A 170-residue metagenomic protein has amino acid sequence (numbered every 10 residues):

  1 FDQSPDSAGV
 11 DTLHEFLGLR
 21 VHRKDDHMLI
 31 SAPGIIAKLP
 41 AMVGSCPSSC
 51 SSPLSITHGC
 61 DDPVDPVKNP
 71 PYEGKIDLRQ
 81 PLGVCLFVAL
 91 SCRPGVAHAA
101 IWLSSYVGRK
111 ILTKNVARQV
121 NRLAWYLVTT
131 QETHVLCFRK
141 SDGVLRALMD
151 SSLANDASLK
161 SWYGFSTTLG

Functional and structural regions predicted by a protein language model:
F1-G170: Long, low-complexity, charge-biased intrinsically disordered regions
